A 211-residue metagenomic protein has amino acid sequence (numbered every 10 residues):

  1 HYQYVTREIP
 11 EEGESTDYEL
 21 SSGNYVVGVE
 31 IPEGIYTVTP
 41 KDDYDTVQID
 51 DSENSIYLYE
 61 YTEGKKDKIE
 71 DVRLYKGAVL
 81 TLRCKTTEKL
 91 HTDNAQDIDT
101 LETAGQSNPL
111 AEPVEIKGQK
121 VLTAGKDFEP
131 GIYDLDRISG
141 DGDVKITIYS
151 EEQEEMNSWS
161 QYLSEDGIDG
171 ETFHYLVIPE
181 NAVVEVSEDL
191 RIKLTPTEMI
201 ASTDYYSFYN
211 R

Functional and structural regions predicted by a protein language model:
H1-Y18, K41-K117, R137-R211: Primarily secretory-pathway and cell-envelope proteins
S21-G23, V27-I35, G118-K120, A124-I132: A glycine-anchored, Pro-Gly-centered beta-turn/N-cap motif
